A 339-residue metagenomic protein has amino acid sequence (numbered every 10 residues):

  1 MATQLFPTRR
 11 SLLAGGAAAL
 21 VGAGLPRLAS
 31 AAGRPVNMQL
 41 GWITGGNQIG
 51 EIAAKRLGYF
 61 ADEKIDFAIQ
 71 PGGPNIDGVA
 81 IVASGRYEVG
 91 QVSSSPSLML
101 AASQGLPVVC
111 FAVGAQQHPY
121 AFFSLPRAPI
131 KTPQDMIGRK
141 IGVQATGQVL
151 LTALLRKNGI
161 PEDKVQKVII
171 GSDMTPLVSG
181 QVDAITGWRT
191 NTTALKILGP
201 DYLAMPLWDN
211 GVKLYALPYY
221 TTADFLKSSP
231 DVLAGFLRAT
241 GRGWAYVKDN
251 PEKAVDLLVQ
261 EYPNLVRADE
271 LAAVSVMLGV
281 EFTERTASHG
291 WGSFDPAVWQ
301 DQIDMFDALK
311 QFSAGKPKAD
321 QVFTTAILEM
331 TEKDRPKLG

Functional and structural regions predicted by a protein language model:
Q4-L5, S11-A31: N-terminal export signals
R9, T132-P133, A319: Structural motif detector for alpha-helix initiation sites
A31-S179, D183-R189, P200, M205-P206 (+1 more regions): Short, glycine-/small- and polar/acidic-enriched structural segments that line small-molecule recognition paths
A68, I76, L271-G279, P317-E329: Short linear loop/turn motifs
I69, Q166-K167, S179-G180, A184 (+10 more regions): A residue-level marker of the well-folded mature domains of exported/periplasmic proteins
G114-S124, K196-S229, L237, V276-E281: Periplasmic-binding protein-like
S228-Q311: Secondary-structure end/capping motifs
W299-G339: Conserved C-terminal helix/tail region of periplasmic/extracytoplasmic solute-binding proteins
